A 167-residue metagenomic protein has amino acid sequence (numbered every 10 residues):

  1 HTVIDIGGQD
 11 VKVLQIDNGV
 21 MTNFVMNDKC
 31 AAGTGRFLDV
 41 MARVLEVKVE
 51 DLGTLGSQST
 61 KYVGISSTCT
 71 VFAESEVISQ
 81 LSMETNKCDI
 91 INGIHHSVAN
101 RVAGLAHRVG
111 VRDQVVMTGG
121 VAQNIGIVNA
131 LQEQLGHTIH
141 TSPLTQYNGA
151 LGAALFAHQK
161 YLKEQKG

Functional and structural regions predicted by a protein language model:
H1-D17: Gly/Thr-rich phosphate-binding beta-strand-loop-beta motif of the actin/hexokinase/Hsp70
I4-G8, V25-G33, I91-H95, V116-V121 (+1 more regions): Active-site nucleophile and cofactor-binding loops and adjacent substrate-binding regions of central metabolic enzymes
N18-K61, L155, Q159: Glycine-rich phosphate-binding loop plus the immediately following alpha-helix
G35-D39, S142-G167: Glycine-rich phosphate-binding/hydrolytic loop that grips phosphoryl groups
V47-S79, K166-G167: Internal, active-site/partner-interface "lid" segment
A73-A106, Q146: Adenine-nucleotide phosphate-binding core of ATP-dependent small-molecule kinases
A106-Q134, T145-G149: Glycine-rich phosphate-binding loops at beta-strand->alpha-helix junctions
